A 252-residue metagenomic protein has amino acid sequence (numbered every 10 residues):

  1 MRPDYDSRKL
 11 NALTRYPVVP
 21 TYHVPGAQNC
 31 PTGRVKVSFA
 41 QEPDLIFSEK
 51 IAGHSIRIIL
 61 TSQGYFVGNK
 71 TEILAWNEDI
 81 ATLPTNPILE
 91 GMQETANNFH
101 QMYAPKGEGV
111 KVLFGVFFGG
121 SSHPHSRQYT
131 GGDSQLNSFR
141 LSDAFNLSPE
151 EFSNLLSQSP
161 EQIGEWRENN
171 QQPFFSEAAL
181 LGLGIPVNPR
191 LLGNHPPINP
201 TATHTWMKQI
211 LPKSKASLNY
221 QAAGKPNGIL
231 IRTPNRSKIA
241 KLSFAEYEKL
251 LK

Functional and structural regions predicted by a protein language model:
M1-K252: Core nucleotide-handling region used for phosphoryl-transfer chemistry
